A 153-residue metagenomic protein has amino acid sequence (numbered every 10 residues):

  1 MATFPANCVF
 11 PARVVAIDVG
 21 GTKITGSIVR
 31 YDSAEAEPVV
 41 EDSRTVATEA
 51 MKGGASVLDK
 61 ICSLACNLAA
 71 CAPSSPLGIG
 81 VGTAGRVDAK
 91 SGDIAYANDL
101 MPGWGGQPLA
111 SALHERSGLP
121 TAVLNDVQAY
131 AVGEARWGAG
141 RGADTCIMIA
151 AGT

Functional and structural regions predicted by a protein language model:
A2-V57, D93-Y96: Short glycine-rich, Thr/Ser-proximal phosphate-binding strand/loop in the N-terminal lobe of ATP-dependent enzymes
A12, I24, L77-I79, D144-C146 (+1 more regions): Change "...and in nucleic-acid phosphodiester-cleaving endonucleases..." to "...and in nucleic-acid processing enzymes
D18, G80-A84, M148-G152: Short beta-strand segments
G21, Q128-A129, T153: Residue-level detector of alpha-helix initiation sites
Y31, D126, A151: Cofactor-binding loop segments of dinucleotide-utilizing enzymes, especially the Rossmann-like FAD- and NAD(P)+-binding
A36, G78-V81: Short coil-to-beta-strand
A50, G54-C62, C66, S75-I79 (+1 more regions): Glycine-rich phosphate-binding loop and adjoining helix at the ATP-binding site of ATP-dependent phosphoryl-transfer
